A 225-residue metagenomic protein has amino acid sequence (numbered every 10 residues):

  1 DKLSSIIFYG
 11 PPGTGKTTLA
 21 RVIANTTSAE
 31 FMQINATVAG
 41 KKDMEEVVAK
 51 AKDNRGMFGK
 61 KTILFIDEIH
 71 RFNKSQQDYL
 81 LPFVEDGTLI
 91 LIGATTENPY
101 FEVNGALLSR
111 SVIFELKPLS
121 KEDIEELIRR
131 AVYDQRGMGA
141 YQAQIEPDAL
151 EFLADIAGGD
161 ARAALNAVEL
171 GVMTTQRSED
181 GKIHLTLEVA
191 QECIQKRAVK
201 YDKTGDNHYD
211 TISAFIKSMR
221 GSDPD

Functional and structural regions predicted by a protein language model:
K2-I34, A49-K52, L81-D86: Walker A/P-loop
E30-I63, K74: Short glycine-rich substrate-engagement loop in P-loop NTPases that contacts/grips substrate
N35-T37, V112-E125: Conserved AAA+ ATPase "SRH/arginine-finger" region at the nucleotide-binding site
V48, R110, F114, E126-G139 (+1 more regions): Conserved AAA+ ATPase "sensor/coupling" helix adjacent to the nucleotide-binding pocket
K61, A140-I156, A190, H208-I212: Short conserved motifs of the RecA-like P-loop NTPase core
L81-P82, N98-V112, R129: Short regulatory helix/loop adjacent to the ATP-binding pocket of P-loop NTPases
E151-I156, R162-R177, E188-Q195, S213-K217: C-terminal helical "lid" of AAA+/P-loop NTPase domains
T186-D225: C-terminal engagement/docking regions of AAA+ P-loop ATPases
